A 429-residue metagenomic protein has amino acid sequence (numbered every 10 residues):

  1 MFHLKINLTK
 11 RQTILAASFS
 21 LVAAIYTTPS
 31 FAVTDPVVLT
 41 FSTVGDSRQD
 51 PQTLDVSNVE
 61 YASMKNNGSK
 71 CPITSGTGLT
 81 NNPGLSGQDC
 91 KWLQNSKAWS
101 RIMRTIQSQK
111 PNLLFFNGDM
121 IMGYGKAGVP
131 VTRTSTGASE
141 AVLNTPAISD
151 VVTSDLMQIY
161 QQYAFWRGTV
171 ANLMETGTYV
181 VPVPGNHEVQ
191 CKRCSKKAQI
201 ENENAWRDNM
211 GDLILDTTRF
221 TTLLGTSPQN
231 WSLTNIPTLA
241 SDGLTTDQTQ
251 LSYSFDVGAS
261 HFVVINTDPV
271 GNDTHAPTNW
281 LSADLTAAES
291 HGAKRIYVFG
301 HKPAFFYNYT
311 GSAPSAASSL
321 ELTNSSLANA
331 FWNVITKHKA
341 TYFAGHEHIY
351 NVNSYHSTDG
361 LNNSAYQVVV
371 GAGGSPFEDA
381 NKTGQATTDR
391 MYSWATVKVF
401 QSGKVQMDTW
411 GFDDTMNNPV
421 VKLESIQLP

Functional and structural regions predicted by a protein language model:
M1-T9: N-terminal secretory signal peptides that target proteins for export/translocation
A16-A24: Bacterial N-terminal signal peptides
T27-P29: N-terminal signal peptide c-region/cleavage motif recognized by signal peptidases
L39-S42, R48-D55, Q190, G271-T274 (+4 more regions): Short, solvent-exposed loop/turn elements at domain surfaces
D46, G118-D119, G185-N186, H301 (+1 more regions): Active-site glycine-centered loops adjacent to acidic/histidine catalytic or metal-binding residues that shape
V56, E60-L85, K126-H291, S315-F331 (+2 more regions): Extended active-site neighborhood of metal-dependent phosphoesterases/phosphodiesterases
N117, A288-Y309: Short acidic, glycine-rich surface-loop motifs adjacent to enzyme active sites
Q385-P429: A short C-terminal boundary segment appended to hydrolase-like catalytic domains
